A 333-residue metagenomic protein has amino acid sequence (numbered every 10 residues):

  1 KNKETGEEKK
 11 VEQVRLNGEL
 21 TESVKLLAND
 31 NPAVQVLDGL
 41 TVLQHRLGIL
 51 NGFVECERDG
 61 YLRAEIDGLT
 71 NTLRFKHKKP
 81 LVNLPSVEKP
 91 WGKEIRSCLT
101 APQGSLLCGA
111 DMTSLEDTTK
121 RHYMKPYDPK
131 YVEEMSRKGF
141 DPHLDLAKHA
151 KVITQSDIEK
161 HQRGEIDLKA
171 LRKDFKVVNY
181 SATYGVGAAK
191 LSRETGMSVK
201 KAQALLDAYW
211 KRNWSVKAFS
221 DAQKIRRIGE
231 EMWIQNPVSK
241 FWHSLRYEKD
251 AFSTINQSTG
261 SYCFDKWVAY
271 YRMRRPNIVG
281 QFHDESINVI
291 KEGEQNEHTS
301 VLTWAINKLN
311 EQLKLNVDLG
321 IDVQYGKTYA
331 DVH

Functional and structural regions predicted by a protein language model:
K1-G164, Q223-I287, S300-I306: Acidic, glycine-rich two-metal-ion catalytic cores of nucleic acid-processing enzymes
K120, G187-G196, K200, S286-T303: Catalytic palm subdomain of template-directed nucleic-acid polymerases, centered on the conserved carboxylate motif
A147-K151, S192, G196, N310 (+1 more regions): Residue-level preference for well-ordered alpha-helical positions
I158, K201-L205, H298: Small-residue helix-packing motif on alpha-helices
K173, G280-E285, N316-D318: Short Gly/Ser/Thr- and Asp/Glu-enriched loop/turn motifs at secondary-structure junctions
K173-Y184: Short, amphipathic alpha-helical "recognition" segments used to contact nucleic acids or chromatin
F175, V199-N213: Short amphipathic alpha-helical coiled-coil/interface segments
Y209-D221, G293-H333: Polymerase palm active-site segment centered on the conserved acidic dipeptide of motif C
